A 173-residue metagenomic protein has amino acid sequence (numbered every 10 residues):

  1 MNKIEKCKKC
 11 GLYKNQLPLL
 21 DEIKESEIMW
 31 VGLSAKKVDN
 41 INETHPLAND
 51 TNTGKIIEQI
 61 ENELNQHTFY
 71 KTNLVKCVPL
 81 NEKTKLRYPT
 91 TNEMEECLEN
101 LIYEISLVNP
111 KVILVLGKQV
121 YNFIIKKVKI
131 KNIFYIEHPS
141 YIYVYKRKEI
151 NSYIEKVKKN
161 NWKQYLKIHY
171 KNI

Functional and structural regions predicted by a protein language model:
M1-V157, Q164-Y165, H169: A polyanion-binding, active-site-adjacent surface
N172-I173: Cysteine-dependent deubiquitinase/ubiquitin-like isopeptidase catalytic cores across multiple families
